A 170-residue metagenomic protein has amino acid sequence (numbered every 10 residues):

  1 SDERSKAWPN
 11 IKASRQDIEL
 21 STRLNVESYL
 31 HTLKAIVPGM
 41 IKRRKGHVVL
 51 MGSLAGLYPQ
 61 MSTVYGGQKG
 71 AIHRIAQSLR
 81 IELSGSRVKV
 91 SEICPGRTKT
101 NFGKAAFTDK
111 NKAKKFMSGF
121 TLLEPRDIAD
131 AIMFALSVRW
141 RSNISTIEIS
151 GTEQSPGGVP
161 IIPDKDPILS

Functional and structural regions predicted by a protein language model:
R4, W8, A35-R44: A short helix-coil junction within the Rossmann-fold of NAD(P)-dependent oxidoreductases
W8-P9, A13, P59-G67, S78: Active-site loop-to-helix junction immediately N-terminal to the catalytic Tyr of the SDR YXXXK motif in Rossmann-fold
I11-L30, K45, V49, I72: Catalytic Tyr-X3-Lys loop
T32-I36, I75-A76: Hydrophobic positions on the long internal alpha-helix of Rossmann-like NAD(P)-dependent oxidoreductase domains
L33, Q68-K69: Active-site helix of classical SDR
P38, I81-S84: Alpha-helical segment proximal to the catalytic Tyr-Lys
S53: Residue(s) in the substrate-gating loop at a strand-loop-helix junction that position the organic substrate next
E92-I93, N111-G158, I162-D164: C-terminal helical subdomain
